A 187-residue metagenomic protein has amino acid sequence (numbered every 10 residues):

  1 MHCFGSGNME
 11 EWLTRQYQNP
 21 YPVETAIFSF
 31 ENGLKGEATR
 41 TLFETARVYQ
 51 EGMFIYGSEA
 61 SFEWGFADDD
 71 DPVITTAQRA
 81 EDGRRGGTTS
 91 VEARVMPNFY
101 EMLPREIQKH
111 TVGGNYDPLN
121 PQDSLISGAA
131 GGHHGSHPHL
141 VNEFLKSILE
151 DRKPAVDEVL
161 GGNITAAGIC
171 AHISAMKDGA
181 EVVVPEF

Functional and structural regions predicted by a protein language model:
M1, A155-D157, V182-E186: Short, hydrophobic secondary-structure boundary micro-motifs
M1-Q50, F54, V159-N163: Rossmann-like dinucleotide-binding domain that binds NAD(P)(H)
E10-E11, Q16-N19, T25-N32, F54 (+1 more regions): C-terminal glycine/acidic-rich active-site capping loop/insertion
S61, A167-A171: Alpha-helical scaffold segments in carbohydrate-active enzymes
V141, G161-I164, G168: Non-catalytic, hydrophobic alpha-helical segments
F144, G161, D178: Hydrophobic, well-ordered secondary-structure elements that form the walls of internal hydrophobic environments
I148-L149, T165, S174-M176: Hydrophobic residues in alpha-helical segments
I173-F187: C-terminal capping/lid region of NAD(P)-dependent oxidoreductase domains
